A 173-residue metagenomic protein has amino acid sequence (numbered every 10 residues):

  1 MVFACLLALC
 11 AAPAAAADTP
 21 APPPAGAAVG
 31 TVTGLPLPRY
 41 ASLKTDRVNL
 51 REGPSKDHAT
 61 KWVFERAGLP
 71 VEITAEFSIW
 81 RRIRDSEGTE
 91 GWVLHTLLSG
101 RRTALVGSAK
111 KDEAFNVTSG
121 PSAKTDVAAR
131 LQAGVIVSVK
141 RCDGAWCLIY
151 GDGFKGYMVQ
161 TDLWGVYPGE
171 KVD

Functional and structural regions predicted by a protein language model:
M1-C10: Bacterial N-terminal signal peptides
A12-A16: Sec/Tat signal peptide C-region and signal peptidase I cleavage site
A17-E52, V63-A67, T74-F77, R84-S86 (+5 more regions): SH3-family beta-barrel domains
H58-T60: Beta-strand-rich domains and repeat architectures in extracellular enzymes and scaffolds, especially beta-propellers
